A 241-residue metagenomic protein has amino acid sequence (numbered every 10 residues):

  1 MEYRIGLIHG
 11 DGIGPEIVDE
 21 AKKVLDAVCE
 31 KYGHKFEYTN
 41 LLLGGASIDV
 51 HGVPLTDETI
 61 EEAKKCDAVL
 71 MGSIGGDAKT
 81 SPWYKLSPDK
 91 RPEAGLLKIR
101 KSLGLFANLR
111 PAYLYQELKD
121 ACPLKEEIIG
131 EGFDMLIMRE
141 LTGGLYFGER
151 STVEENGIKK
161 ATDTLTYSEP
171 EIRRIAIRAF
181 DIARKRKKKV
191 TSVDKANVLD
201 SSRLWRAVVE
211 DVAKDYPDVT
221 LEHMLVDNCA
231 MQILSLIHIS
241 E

Functional and structural regions predicted by a protein language model:
M1-I5: Extreme N-terminal starter segment of soluble prokaryotic enzymes
G6-K23, V28, G157-D227: Glycine-rich phosphate/diphosphate-binding loop of Rossmann-like nucleotide-binding domains
G33-D57, M231-I233: N-terminal beta-loop-helix "entrance" segment that forms/cooperates in small-molecule cofactor or anionic ligand
K35-E37, N108, T220-E222: Conserved beta-strand segments of alpha/beta enzyme cores
L41, G72-I74, P111-L114, R139-T142 (+3 more regions): Fold-independent oxyanion-binding glycine-rich loops and adjacent beta-strand/coil segments at enzyme active sites
D49-T162: N-terminal glycine-rich phosphate/adenylate-binding segment common to multiple enzyme folds
M224-L236: Glycine-rich oxoanion-binding loops at beta->alpha junctions
H238-E241: Conserved small/polar residues in nucleotide/adenosyl-binding loops
